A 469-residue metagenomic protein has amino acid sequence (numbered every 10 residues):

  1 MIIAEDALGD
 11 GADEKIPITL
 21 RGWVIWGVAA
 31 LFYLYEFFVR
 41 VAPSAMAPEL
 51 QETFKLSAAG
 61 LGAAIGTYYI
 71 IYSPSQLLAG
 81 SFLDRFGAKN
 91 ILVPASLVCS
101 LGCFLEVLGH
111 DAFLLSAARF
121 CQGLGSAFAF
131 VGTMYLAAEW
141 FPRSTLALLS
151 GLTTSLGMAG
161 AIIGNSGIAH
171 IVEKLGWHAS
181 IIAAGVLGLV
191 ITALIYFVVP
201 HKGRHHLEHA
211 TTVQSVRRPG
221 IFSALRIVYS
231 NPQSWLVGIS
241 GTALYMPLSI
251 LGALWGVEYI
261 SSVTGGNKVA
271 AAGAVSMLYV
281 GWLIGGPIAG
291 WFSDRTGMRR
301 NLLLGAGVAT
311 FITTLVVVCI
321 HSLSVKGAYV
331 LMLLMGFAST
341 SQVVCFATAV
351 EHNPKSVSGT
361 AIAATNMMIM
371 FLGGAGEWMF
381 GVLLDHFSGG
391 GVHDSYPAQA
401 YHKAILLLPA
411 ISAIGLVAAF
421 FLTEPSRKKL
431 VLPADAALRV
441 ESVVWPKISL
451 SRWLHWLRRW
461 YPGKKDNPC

Functional and structural regions predicted by a protein language model:
G9-I18, K202-G238, D435-Y461: Juxtamembrane intracellular "pre-TM" segments in multi-pass secondary transporters
P43-A45, N231-A289, G373-G381: Extracytoplasmic gate region of multi-pass secondary transporters
K55, G87, L108-L114, P142 (+3 more regions): Helix-breaking motifs and short loop linkers at transmembrane-helix boundaries and internal kinks in secondary membrane
P74-F113: Conserved MFS/SLC helix-loop-helix module at the cytosolic interface between two early adjacent transmembrane helices
S75-G87, G285-M298: Helix-to-loop junctions at the C-terminal end of transmembrane segments in multipass secondary transporters
R85-A95, D294-V308: Cytoplasmic membrane-interface "Motif A"-like loop-to-helix N-cap segments of 12-TM Major Facilitator Superfamily
A118-G157: Cytoplasmic helix-loop-helix junction between adjacent transmembrane helices in 12-TM secondary transporters
T153-G203: Helix-loop-helix hairpin linking two adjacent transmembrane segments in secondary transporters
